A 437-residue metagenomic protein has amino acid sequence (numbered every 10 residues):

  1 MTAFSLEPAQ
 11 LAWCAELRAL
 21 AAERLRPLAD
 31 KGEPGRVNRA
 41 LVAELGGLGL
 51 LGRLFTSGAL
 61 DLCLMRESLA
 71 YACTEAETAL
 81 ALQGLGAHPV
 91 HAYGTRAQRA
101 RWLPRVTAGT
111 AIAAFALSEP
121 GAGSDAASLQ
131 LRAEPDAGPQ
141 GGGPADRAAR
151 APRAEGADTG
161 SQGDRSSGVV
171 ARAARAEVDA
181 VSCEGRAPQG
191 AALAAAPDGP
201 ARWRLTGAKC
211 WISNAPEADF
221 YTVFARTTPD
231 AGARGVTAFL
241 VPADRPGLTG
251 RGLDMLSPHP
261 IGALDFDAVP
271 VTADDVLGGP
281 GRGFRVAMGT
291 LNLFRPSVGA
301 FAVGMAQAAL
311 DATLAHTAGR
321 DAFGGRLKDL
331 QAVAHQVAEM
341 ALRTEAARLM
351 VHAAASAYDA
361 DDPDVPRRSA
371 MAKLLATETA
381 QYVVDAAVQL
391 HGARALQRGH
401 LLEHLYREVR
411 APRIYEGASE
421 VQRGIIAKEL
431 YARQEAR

Functional and structural regions predicted by a protein language model:
M1-T74, A81, Y93, Q98 (+9 more regions): Alpha-helical interface subdomain recognition
L80, G121-S124, W211-N214, T228-D230 (+1 more regions): Short Gly/Pro-enriched turn/cap motifs at secondary-structure boundaries
W102, L129, A208-C210, G250-L253: Short beta-alpha junctions and helix-cap segments that line functional grooves
G109-L117: A short, Trp-centered hydrophobic/proline-enriched beta-strand micro-motif
L131-A133: A structural signal for short hydrophobic beta-strand segments in well-ordered beta-sheet cores
A145-A148, A157-G160, D198-L248: A short core secondary-structure module
A243-P270: Flexible, small-/acidic-enriched active-site or ligand-binding loops
G262-T290: A short, charged helix-loop
